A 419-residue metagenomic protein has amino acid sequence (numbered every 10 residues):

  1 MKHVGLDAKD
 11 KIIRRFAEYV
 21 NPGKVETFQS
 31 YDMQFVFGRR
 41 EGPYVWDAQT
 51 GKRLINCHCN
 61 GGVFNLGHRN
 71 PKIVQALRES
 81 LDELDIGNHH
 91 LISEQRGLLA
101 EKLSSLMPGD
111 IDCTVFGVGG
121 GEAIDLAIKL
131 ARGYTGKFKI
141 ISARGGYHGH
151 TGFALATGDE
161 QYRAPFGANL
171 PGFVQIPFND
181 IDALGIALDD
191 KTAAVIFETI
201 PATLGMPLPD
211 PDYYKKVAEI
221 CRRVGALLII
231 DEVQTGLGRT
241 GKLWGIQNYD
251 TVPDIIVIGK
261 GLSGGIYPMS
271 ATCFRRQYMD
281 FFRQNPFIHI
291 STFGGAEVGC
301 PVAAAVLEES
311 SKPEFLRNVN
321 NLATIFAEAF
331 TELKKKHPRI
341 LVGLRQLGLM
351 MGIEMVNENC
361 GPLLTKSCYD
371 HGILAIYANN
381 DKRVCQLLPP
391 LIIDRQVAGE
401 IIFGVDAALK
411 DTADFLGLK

Functional and structural regions predicted by a protein language model:
M1-K419: Conserved N-terminal phosphate-binding loop of PLP-dependent enzymes in the Aspartate aminotransferase
